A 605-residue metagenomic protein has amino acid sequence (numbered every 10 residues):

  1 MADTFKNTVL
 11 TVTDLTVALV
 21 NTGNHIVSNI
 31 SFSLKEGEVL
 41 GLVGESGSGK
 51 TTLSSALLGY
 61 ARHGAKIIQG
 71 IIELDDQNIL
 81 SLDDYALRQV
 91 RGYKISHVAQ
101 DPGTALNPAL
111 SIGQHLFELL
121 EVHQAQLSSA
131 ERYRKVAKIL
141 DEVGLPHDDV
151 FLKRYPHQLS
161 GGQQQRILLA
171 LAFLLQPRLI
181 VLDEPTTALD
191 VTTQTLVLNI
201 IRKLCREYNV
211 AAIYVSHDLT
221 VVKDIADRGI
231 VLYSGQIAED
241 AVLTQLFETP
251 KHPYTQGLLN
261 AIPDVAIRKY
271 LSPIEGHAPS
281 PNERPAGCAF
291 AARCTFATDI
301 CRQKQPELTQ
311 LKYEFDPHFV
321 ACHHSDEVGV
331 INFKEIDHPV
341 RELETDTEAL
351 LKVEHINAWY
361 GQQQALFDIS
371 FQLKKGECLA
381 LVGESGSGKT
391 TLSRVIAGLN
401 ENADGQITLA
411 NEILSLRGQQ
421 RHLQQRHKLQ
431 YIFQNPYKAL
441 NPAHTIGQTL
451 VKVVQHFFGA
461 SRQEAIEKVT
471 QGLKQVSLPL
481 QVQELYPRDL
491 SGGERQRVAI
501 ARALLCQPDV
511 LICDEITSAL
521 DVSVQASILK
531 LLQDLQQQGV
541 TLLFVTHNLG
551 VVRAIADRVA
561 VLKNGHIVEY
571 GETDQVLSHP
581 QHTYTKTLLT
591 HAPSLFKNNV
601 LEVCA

Functional and structural regions predicted by a protein language model:
F5-T8, D149-L152, V242-A349, T573-A605: Short catalytic/signature loops enriched in Gly
E45, L189-K269, E384, L520 (+1 more regions): P-loop NTP-binding/switch modules centered on Walker-like glycine-rich loops
L58, R62, A397: Helix-to-loop junction immediately C-terminal to a conserved catalytic motif
K66-N78, G405-L414, Q425: Conserved ABC transporter NBD signature motif
I79-S96, V122, T244-P250, P279-P285 (+3 more regions): ABC ATPase NBD coupling module
E131-V150, E464-Q481, T590: Conserved ABC ATPase "signature" region
L174-R178, L505-D509: A short, proline-enriched helix->beta-strand linker immediately N-terminal to the Walker B motif in ABC-type P-loop
